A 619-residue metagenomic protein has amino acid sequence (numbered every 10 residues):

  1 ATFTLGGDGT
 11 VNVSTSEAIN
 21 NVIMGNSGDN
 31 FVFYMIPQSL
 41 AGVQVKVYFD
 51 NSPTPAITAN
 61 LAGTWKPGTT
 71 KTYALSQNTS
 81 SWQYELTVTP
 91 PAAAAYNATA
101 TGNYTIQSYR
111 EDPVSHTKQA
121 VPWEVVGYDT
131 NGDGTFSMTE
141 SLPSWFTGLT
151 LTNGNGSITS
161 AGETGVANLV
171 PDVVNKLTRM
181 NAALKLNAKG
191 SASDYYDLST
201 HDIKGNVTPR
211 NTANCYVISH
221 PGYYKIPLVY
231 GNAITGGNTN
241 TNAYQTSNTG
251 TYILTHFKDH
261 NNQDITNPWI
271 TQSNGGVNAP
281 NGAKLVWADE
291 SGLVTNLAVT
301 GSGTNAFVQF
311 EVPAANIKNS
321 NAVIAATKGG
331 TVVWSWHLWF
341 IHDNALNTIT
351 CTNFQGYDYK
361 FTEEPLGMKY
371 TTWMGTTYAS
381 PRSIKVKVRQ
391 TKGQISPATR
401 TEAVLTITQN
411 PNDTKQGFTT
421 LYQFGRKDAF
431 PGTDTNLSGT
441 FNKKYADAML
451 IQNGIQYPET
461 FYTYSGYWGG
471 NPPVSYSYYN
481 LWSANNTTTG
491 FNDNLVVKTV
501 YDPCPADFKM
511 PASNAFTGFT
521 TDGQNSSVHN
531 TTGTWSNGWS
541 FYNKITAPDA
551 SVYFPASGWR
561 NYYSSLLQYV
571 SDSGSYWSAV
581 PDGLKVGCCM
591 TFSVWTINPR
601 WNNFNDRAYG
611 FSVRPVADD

Functional and structural regions predicted by a protein language model:
T2-T64: Tryptophan-paired
D29-S39, T304-A315: Short, hydrophobic beta-strand segments
S52-A56, G68-T69, G329-W336, F340: Short, exposed coil/turn segments at beta-strand boundaries within extracellular/luminal domains
W65-T89, I341-M374: Low-complexity, Pro/Ser/Thr- and charge-rich linker/hinge segments at domain boundaries
N97-V312: Surface-exposed binding patches on compact interaction domains or structured appendages
K318-K328: A short beta-strand micro-motif common to beta-rich folds, especially ectodomain repeats
T352-N486: Conserved, compact domain cores that house catalytic/ligand-binding motifs in diverse enzymes and effector modules
N453, Y457-D619: C-terminal, surface-exposed recognition/capping segments
